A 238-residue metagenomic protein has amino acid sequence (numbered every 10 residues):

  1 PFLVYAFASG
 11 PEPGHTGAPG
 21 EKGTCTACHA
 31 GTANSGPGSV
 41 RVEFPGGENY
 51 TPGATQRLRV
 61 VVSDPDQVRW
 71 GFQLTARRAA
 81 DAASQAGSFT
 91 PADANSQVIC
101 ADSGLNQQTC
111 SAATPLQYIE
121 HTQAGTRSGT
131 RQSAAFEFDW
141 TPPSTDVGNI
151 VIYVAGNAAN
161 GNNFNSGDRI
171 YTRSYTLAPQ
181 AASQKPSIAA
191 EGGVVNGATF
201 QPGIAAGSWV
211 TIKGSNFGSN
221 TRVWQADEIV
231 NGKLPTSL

Functional and structural regions predicted by a protein language model:
F2-T141, T145-A182: Sequence context surrounding c-type heme c attachment/ligation sites in exported
A182-T236: Beta-strand/beta-sandwich contexts
